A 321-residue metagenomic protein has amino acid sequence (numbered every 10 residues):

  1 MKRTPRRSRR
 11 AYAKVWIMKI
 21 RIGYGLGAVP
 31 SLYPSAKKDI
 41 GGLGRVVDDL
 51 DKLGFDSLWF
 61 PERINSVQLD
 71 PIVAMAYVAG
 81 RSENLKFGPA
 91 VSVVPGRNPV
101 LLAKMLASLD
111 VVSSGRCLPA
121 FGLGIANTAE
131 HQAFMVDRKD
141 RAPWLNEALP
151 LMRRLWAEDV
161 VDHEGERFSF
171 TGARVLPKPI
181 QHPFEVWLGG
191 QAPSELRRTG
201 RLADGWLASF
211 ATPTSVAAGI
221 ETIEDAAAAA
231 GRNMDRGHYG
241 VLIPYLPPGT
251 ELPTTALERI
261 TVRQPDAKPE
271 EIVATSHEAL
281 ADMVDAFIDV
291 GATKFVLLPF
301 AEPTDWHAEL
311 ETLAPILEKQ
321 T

Functional and structural regions predicted by a protein language model:
Y12-R81, F184, F300-T304: N-terminal beta1-alpha1-beta2 module of alpha/beta enzyme domains
K14, L26, F134, R138-V175 (+3 more regions): An alpha-helical appendage that flanks or caps ligand/catalytic pockets
K19-K38, G96-D162, S209-F210, T214-S215: Flexible, glycine-rich active-site loops centered on histidine and acidic residues that chelate a metal or position
I22-L26, L58-F60, F87-P89, C117-F121 (+4 more regions): Hydrophobic faces of well-ordered beta-strands that scaffold small-molecule active sites in alpha/beta enzyme cores
Y24-G41, S92-P99, Q181-Q191, P265-E278: Active-site mouth loops of central-metabolism enzymes
A36-D49, M105, L188-R198, T275-A286: Short, acidic/polar
G54, V78, L109, M152 (+5 more regions): Conserved, mostly hydrophobic/aromatic
F55, S114, A203-D204, A292-T293: A structural motif
